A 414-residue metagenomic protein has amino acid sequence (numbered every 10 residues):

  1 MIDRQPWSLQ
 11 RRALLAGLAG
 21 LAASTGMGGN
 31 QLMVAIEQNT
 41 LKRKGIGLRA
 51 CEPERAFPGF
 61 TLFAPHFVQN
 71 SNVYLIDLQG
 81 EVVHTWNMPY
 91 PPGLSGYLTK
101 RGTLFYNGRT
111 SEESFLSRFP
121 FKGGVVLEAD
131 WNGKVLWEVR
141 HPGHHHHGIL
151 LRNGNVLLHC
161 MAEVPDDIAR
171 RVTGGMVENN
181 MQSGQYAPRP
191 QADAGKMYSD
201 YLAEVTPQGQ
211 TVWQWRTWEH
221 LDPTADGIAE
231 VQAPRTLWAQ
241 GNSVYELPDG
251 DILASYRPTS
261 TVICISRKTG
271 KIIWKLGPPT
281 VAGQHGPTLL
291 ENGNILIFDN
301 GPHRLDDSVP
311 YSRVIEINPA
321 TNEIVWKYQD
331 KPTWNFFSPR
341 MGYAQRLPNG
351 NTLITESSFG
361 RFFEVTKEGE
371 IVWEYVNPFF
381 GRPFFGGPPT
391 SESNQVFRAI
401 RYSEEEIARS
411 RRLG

Functional and structural regions predicted by a protein language model:
M1-L9, G17-A23: N-terminal secretory signal peptides
L18-A19, T25-G414: Histidine-/acidic-rich catalytic cores in large beta-rich domains
